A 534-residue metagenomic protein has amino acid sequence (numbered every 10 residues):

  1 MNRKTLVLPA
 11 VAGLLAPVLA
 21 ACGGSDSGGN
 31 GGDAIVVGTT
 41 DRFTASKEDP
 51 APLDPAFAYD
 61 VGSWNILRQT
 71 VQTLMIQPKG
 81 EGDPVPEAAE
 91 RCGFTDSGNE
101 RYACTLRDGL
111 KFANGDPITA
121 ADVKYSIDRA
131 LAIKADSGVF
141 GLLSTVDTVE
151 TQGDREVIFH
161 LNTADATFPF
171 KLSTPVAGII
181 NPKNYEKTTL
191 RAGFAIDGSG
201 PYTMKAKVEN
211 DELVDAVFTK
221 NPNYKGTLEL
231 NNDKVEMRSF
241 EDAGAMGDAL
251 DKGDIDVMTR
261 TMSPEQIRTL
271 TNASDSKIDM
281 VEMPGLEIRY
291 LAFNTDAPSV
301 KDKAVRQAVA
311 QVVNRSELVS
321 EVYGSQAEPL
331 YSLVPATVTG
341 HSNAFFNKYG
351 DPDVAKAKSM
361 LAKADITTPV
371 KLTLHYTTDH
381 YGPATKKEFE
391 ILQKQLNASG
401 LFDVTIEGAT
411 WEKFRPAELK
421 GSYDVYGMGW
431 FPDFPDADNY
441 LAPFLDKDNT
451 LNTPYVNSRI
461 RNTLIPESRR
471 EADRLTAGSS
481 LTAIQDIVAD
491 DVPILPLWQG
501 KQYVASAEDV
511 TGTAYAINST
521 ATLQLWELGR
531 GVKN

Functional and structural regions predicted by a protein language model:
N30, V312-H341, A384-Q393, R415-N534: Detector for C-terminal structural segments
G38-S97, D128, D197: N-terminal lobe/hinge region of extracytoplasmic solute-binding protein
P78, S173-L228, K234: Gly/Pro-rich hinge or "lid" segments in bacterial periplasmic/extracellular proteins
A103-T105, V139-N184: Surface-exposed binding/hinge segments that line and control ligand-binding clefts or catalytic entry sites
T119-S126, E156-H160, P201, N232-K234 (+5 more regions): Alpha-helical secondary-structure segments
L213, A362-P432: Ligand/substrate-recognition segments at binding pockets and active sites
P222-T269: Ligand-site clamp/hinge motif
P329-A364, Y381-K387: Structural transition elements
